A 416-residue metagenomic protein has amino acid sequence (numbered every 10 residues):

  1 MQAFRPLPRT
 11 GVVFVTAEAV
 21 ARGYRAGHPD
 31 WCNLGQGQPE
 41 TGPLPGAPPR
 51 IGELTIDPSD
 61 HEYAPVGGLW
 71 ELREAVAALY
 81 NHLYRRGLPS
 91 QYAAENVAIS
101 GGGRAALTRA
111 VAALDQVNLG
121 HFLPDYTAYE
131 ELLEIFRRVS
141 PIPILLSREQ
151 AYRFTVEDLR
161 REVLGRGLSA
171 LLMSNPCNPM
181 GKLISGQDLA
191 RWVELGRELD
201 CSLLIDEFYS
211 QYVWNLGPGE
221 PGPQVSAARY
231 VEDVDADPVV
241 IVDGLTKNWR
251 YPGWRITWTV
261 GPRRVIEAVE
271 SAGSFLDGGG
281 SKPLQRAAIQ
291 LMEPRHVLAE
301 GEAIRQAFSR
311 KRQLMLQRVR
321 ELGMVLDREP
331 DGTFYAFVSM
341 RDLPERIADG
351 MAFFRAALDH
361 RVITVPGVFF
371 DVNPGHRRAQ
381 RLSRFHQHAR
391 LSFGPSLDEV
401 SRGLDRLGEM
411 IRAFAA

Functional and structural regions predicted by a protein language model:
R5-G101, D158, M292-H296, A413-A416: N-terminal small-domain helix-loop-helix segment of the aminotransferase-like
A26, R166, E198-L199, L322 (+2 more regions): Helix C-cap/helix->beta junction micro-motif
G27, W31-N33, V242, V325-D331: Short beta-strand
D60-L199, S210-V234, V240, R328: Conserved core of the PLP fold type I
A78, H82, R86, R161 (+4 more regions): PLP-dependent enzyme catalytic core of the Aspartate aminotransferase-like
L79, E134-I135, R229-Q306, Q313-V319 (+1 more regions): Conserved core segment of the aminotransferase class I/II
I289, R305-L316, L326-R341: Conserved glycine-rich beta-strand-loop-beta hairpin in the small C-terminal domain of fold type I
